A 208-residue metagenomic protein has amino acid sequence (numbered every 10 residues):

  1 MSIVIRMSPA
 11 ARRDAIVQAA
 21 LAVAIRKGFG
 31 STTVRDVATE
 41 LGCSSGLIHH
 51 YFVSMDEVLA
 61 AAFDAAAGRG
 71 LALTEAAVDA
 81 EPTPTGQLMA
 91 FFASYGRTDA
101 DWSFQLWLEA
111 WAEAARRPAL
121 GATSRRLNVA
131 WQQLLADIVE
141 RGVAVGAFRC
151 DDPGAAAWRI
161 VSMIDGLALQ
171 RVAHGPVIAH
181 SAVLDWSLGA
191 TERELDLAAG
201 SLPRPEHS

Functional and structural regions predicted by a protein language model:
M1-A11, A199-S208: N-terminal intrinsically disordered/low-complexity leader segments
A15, A19-E57, A61: Helix-turn-helix
V53-E57, G68, D79-P82, A115 (+2 more regions): Residues in soluble alpha-helical coiled-coils and helical-bundle/repeat scaffolds
A61, A72-F104, A156-I160, G200-E206: Hydrophobic alpha-helical connector segments
D64-G70: Short, basic, alpha-helical segments at the C-terminal edge of helix-turn-helix-like DNA-binding modules
L71-A72, D99-L108, P118-A144, D185: Amphipathic alpha-helical packing segments from all-alpha helical-bundle domains
A77, F92-T98, L106-R116, G189-E194: Helix-loop "lid/cap" segments that line or gate small-molecule binding pockets
G121-R125, V129, V143-E192, A198-S208: Hydrophobic/aromatic-rich alpha-helical bundle segments in the mid-to-C-terminal region
